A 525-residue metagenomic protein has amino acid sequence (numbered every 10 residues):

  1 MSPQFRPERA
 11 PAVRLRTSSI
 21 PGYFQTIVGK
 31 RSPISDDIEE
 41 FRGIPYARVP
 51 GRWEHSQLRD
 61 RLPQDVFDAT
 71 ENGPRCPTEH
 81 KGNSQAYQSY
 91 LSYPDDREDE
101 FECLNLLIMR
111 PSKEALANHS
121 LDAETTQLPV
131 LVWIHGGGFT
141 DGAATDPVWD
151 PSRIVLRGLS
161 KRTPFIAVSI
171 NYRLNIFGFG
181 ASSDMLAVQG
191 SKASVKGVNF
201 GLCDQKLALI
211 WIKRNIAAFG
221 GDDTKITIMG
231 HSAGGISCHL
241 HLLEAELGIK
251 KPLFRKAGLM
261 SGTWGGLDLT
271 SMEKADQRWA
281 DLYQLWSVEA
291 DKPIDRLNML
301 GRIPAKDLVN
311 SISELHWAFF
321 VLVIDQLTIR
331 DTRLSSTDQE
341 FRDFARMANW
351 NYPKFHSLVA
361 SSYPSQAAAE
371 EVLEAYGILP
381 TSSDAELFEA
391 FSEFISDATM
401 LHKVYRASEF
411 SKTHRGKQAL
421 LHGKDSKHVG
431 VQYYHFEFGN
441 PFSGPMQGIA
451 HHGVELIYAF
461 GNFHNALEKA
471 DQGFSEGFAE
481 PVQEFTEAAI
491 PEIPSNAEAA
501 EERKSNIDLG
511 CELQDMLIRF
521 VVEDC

Functional and structural regions predicted by a protein language model:
S2-M185, S194-V195, Q472-E480, E484-E492 (+3 more regions): Non-catalytic accessory segments of hydrolases
H119-Q127, S183-F200, I210-M229: Gly/Ser-rich "nucleophile elbow"/oxyanion-hole loop immediately N-terminal to the catalytic nucleophile in hydrolases
T126-V130, R162-I166, D222-I226, P252-K256 (+2 more regions): Loop/turn elements at helix/coil->beta-strand transitions in domains of secreted/extracellular proteins
R173, D223, G230-G235, S261: Catalytic nucleophile serine of serine hydrolases, specifically the conserved "nucleophile elbow" pentapeptide
L207, R214, A218, K225 (+7 more regions): Substrate-access "cap/lid" subdomains that shape and gate the entrance to catalytic or ligand-binding pockets
G235-G248: Short glycine-enriched nucleophile-adjacent loop and the immediately C-terminal alpha-helix near the catalytic center
V359-S426, Q432-E437: Alpha/beta-hydrolase fold catalytic core
H402-Y405, E409-C525: Mobile gating loops/cap/lid regions near enzyme active sites that modulate substrate access
